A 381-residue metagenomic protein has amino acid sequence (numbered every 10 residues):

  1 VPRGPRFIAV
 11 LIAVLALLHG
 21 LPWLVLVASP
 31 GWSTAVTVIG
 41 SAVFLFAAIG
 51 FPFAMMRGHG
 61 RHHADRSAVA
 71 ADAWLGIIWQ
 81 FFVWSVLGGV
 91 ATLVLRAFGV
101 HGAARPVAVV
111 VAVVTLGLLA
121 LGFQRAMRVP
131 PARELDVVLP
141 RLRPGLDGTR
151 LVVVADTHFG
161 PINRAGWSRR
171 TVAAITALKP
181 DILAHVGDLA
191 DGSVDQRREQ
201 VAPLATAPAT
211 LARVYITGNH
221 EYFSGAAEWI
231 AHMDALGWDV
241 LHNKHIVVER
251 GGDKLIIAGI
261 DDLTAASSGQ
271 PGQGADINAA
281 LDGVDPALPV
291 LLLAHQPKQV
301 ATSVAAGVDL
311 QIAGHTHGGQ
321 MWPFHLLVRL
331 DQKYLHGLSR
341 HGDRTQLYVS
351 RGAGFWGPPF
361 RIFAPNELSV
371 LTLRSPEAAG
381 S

Functional and structural regions predicted by a protein language model:
V1-R128: Non-catalytic terminal accessory segments
R105-A112, L116-R141, G160-G166, S224: Hydrophobic alpha-helical transmembrane segments in integral membrane proteins
V138-S381: Soluble catalytic domains of enzymes that build or remodel membrane lipids, polysaccharides, and related
